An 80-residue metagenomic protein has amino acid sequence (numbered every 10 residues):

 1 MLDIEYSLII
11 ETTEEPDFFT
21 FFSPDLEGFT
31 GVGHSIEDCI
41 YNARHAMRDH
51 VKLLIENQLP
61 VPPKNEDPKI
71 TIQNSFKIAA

Functional and structural regions predicted by a protein language model:
M1-S7, Y41-A80: Short, charged, surface-exposed hinge/linker loops at domain edges that act as mobile lids or interdomain connectors
L2, I9-E15, G33: Short, positively charged
I10-L26: Short aromatic-glycine-(Arg/Gly/Cys) micro-motifs in beta-strand/loop hairpins
F18, V32, N65: Active-site-proximal flexible loops/turns
D25-G28, P60: Residue-level preference for alpha-helix termini and adjacent loops
E27-D38: A short, exposed loop/beta-hairpin motif centered on an aromatic-Gly-Thr core
